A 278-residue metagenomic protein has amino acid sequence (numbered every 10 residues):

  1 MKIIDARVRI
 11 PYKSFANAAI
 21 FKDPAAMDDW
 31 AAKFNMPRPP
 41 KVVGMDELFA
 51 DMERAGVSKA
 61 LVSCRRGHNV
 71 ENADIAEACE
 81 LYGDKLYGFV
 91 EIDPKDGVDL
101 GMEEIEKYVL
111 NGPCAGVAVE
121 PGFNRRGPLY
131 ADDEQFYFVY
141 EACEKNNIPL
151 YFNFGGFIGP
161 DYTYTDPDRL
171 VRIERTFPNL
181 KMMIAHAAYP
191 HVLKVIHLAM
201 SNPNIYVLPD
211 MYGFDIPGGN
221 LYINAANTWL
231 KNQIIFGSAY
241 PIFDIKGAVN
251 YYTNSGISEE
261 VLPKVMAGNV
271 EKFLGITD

Functional and structural regions predicted by a protein language model:
M1-A6, F15-R54, S58-K59, L230-Q233 (+1 more regions): Mid-to-C-terminal alpha-helical segments outside catalytic/metal-binding sites
I4-R9, I173: A generic "structured core" feature
R7, M52, I75, C143 (+4 more regions): Conserved, mostly hydrophobic/aromatic
R7-K13, N153, H186: Histidine-centered divalent metal-coordination motifs
R38-V42, C64-E71, P94-L100, N124-D132 (+4 more regions): Acidic-and-aromatic substrate-binding clefts and catalytic sites of carbohydrate-active enzymes
S58-K59, R66-F152, G156-I158, S201: Active-site gating/metal-coordination segments in enzymes
G97-V139, N146, L221-I276: Ligand-binding grooves and catalytic loops that recognize ribose/phosphate and carbohydrate rings, and esterified lipid
A115-G116, L129-I235: Catalytic pocket-lining loop regions of alpha/beta-barrel enzymes, especially the amidohydrolase/enolase/GH5 lineages
